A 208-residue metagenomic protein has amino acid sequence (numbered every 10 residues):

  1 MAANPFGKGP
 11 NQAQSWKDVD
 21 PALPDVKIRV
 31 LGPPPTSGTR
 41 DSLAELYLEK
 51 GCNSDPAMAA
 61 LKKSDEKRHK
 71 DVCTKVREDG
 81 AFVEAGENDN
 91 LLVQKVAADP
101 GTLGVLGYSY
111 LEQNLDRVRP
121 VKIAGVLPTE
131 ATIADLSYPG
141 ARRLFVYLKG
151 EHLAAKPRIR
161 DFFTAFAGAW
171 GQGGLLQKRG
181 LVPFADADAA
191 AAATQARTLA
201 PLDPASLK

Functional and structural regions predicted by a protein language model:
M1-K208: Flexible loop/hinge segments at secondary-structure junctions
